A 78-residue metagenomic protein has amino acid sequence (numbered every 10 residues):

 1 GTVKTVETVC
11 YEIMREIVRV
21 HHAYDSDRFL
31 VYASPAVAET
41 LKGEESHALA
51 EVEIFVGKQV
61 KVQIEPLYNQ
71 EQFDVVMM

Functional and structural regions predicted by a protein language model:
G1-M78: DE-rich acidic low-complexity regions and acidic surface loops
